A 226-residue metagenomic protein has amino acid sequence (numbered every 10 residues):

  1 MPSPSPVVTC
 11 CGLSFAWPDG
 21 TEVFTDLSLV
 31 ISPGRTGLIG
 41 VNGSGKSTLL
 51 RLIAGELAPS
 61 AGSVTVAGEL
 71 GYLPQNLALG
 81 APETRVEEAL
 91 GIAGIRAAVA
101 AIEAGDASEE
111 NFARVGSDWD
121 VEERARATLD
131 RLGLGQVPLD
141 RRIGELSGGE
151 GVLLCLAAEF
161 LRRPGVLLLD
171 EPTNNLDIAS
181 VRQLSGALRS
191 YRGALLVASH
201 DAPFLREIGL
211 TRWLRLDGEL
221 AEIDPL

Functional and structural regions predicted by a protein language model:
C10-L13, G20-G34, G62, L129: Conserved beta-strand
A54: Helix-to-loop junction immediately C-terminal to a conserved catalytic motif
S60-G68: ABC nucleotide-binding domain "signature motif"
L79-G148: ABC-family P-loop ATPase nucleotide-binding domains
L156, T173: Hydrophobic anchor residue at the start of the ABC signature
E159-F160: ABC ATPase C-loop
L167-D170, L176: Catalytic Walker B motif of ABC-type/P-loop ATPase nucleotide-binding domains
S199-H200: H-loop/switch region of ABC-family ATPase nucleotide-binding domains
